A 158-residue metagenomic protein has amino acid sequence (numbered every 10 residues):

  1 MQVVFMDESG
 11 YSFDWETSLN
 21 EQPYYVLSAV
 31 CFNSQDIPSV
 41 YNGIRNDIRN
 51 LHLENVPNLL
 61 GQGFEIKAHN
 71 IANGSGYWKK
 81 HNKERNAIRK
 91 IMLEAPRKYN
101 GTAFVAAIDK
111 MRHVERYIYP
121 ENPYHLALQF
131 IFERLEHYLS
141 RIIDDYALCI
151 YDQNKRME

Functional and structural regions predicted by a protein language model:
M1-E158: Phosphate-ester processing/binding pockets and catalytic centers
